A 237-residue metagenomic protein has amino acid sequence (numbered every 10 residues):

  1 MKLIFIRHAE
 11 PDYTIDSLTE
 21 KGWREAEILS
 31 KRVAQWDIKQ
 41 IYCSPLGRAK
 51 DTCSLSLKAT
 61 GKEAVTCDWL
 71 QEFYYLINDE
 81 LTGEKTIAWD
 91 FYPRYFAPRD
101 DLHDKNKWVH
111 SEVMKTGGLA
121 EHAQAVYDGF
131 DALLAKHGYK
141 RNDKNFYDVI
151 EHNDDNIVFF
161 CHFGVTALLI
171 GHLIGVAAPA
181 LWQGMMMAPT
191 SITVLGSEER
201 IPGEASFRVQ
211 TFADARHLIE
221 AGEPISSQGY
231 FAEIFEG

Functional and structural regions predicted by a protein language model:
K2-Q71: Active-site-proximal alpha-helix that buttresses catalytic centers in soluble enzyme cores
A9, F163, A213-A215: Active-site metal-binding loops of divalent metal-dependent hydrolases
I15, T19, A123, L181: Flexible, glycine- and charge-enriched loops at secondary-structure boundaries
L46-G47, F163-G164, P189: Alpha-helix N-cap/helix-start capping motif
G61-R141: Phosphate-handling substructures
F73-I87, F91, N145-N156, L168-G237: Acidic, low-complexity terminal tails and accessory targeting/binding regions of phosphate-metabolizing enzymes
Y127-F160, V165: A mid-sequence, solvent-exposed acidic-amphipathic segment
